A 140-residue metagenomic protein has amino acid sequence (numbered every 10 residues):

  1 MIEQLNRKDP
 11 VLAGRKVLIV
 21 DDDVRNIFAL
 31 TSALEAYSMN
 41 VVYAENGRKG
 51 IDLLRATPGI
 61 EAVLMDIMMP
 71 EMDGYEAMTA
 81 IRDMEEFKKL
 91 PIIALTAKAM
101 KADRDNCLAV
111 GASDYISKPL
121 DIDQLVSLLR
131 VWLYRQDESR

Functional and structural regions predicted by a protein language model:
M1-K16, I51, R55, V131-R140: Disordered, acidic interdomain junction associated with two-component signaling
D22, Y43-D52, G74: Helix N-cap/capping motif at the beta->alpha junctions
F28-A36: Charged docking surfaces used in two-component/phosphorelay signaling
P58-M65: Active-site beta3 strand of CheY-like receiver
D66, T96: Active-site residues of response regulator receiver
M69-M72: Receiver (REC) domain active-site loop signature in two-component systems and cognate sites in sensor histidine kinases
L120-L129, D137: C-terminal output helix
